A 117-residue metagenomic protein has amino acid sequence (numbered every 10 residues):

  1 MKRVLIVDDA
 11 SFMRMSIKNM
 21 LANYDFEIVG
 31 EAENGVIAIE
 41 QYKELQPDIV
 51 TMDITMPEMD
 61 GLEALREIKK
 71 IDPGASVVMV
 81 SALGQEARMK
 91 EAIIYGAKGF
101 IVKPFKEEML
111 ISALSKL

Functional and structural regions predicted by a protein language model:
S11-G30: Two-component/phosphorelay signaling modules centered on CheY-like receiver
N34-I37, D60-E63: Acidic catalytic/metal-coordinating carboxylates
L45-T51: Active-site beta3 strand of CheY-like receiver
V50, V77, F100-I101: Two-component signal transduction core modules
M56: Receiver (REC) domain active-site loop signature in two-component systems and cognate sites in sensor histidine kinases
E63, G84-G99, S112: Alpha4 helix (beta4-alpha4-beta5 surface) of REC/receiver domains from two-component response regulators
F105-L114: C-terminal output helix
